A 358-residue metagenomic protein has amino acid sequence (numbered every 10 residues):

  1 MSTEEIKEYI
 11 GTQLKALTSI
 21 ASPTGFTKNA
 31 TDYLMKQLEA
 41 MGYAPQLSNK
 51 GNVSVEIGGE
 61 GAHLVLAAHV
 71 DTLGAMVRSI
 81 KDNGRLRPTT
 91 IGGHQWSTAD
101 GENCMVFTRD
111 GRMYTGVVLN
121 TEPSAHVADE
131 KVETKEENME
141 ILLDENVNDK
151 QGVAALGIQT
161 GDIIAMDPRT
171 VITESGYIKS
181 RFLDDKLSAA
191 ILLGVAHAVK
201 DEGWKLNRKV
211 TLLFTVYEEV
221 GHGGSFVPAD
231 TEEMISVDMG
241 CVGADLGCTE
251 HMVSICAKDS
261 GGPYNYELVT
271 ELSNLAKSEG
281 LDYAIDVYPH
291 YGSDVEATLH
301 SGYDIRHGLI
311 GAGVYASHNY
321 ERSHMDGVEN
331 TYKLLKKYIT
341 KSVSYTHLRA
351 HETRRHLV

Functional and structural regions predicted by a protein language model:
M1-R349: N-terminal hydrophobic/helix-forming segments and targeting peptides
H347-V358: Single conserved hydrophobic/aromatic residue that forms the stacking wall/gate of nucleotide- or nucleobase-binding
